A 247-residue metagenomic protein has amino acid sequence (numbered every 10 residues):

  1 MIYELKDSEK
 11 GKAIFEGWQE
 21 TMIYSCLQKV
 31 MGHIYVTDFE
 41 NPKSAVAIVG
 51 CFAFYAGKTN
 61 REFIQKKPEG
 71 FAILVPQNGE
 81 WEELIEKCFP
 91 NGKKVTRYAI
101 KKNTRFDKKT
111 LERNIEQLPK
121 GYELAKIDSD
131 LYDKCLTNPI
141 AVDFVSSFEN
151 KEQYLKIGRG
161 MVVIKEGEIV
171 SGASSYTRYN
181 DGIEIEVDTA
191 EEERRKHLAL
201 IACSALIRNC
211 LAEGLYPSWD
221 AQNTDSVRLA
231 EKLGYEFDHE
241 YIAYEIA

Functional and structural regions predicted by a protein language model:
M1-Q19, K109-K151: Short amphipathic alpha-helix that is part of the acyltransferase structural core
Q19-K29, P139-G160, I164: Active-site rim helix/loop that mediates acceptor-substrate recognition in acyltransferases
C26-P42, V49, E152-M161, I183: A short helix-loop-beta-strand connector motif used in the catalytic cores of GNAT acetyltransferases and, in some
M31-D133, Y244-E245: Acyl-donor-binding surface of acyltransferase catalytic domains
R61-K66, I185, R195-N209, R228 (+1 more regions): Conserved acetyl-CoA-binding loop-helix of GNAT-fold acetyltransferases
E69-G79, C210-Q222: Conserved GNAT acetyl-CoA-binding A-motif
E82-G92, Q222-E240: Conserved active-site alpha-helix within GNAT-family acetyltransferase domains
N150-G182, E186-A190: A conserved beta-strand-loop-helix scaffold within acyl/acetyltransferase catalytic domains
